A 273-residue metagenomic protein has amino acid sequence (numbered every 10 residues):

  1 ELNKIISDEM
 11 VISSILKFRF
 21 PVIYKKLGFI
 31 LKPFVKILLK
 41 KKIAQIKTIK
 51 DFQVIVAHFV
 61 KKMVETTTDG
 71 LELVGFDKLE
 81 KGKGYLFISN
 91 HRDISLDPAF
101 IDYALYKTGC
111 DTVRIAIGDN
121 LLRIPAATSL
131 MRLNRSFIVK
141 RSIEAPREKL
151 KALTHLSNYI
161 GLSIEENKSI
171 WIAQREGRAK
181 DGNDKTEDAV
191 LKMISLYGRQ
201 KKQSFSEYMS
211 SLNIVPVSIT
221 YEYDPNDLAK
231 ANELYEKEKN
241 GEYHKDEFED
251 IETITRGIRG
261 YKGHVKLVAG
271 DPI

Functional and structural regions predicted by a protein language model:
E1-L2, E148-I273: Non-catalytic C-terminal accessory region of glycerolipid acyltransferases and related lyso-lipid remodeling enzymes
E1-Y85, H91-D102, Y106, T128 (+1 more regions): Membrane-anchoring hydrophobic helices of lipid-metabolizing enzymes
L79, R92-I94, L122-R123, E144-A145 (+1 more regions): Glycine-/small-residue-rich active-site loops that bind phosphorylated ligands and cofactors
E80-K83, R132-V139, K168-R175, K266: Glycine-rich, often proline-containing surface loops adjacent to acidic residues and nearby aromatics that form
L96-P98, I124-A126, D181-G182, P225: Short helix/loop capping segments that flank catalytic or ligand/cofactor-binding pockets
L105-I115: A short alpha->loop->secondary-structure connector
R114, N120-S142, P146-L150: Conserved nucleotide-cofactor-binding alpha/beta core module
